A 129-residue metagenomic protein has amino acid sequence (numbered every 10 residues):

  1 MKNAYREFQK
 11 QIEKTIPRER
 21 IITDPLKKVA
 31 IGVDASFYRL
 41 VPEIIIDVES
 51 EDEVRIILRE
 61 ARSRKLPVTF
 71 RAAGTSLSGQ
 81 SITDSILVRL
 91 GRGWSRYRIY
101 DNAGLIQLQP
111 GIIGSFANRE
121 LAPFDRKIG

Functional and structural regions predicted by a protein language model:
M1-S36, V41, E60-V68, A73: N-terminal accessory segments
I12, S36-V68, S81, I86 (+1 more regions): N-terminal glycine-rich flavin-associated loop
